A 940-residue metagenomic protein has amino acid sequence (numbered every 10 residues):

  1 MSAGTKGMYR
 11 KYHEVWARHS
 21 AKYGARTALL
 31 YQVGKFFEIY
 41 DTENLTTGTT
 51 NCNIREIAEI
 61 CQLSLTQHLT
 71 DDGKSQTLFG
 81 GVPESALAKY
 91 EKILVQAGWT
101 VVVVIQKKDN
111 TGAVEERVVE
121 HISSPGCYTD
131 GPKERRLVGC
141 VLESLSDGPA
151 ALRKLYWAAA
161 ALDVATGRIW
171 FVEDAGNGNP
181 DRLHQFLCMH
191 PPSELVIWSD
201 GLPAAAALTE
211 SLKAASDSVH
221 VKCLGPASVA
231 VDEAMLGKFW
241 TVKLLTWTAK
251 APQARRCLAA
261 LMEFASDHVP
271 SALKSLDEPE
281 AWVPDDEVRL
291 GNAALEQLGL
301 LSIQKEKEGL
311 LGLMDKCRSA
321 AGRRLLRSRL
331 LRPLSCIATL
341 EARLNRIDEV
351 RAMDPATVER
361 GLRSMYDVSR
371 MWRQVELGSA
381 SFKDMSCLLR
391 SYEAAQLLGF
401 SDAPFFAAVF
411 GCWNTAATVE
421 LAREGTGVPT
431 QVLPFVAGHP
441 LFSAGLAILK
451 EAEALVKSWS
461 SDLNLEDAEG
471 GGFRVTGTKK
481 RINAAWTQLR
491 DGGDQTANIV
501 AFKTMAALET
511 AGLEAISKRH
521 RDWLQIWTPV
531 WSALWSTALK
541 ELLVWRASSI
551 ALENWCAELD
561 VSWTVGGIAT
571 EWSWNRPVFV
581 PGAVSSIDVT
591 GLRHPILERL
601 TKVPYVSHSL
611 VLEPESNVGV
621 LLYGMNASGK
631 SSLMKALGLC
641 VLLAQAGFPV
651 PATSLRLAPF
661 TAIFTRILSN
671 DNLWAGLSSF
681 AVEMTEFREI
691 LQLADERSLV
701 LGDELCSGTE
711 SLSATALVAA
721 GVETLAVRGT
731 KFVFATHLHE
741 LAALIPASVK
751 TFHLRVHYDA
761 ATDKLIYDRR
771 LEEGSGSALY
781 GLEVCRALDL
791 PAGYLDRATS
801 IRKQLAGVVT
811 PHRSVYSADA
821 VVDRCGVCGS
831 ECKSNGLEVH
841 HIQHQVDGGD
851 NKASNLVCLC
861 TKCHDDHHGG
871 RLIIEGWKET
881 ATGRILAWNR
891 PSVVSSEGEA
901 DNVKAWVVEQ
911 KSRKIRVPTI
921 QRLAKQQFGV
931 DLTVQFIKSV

Functional and structural regions predicted by a protein language model:
M1-L331, A338-A352, D367-R373, L377: Basic, polar low-complexity surface loops/patches
F36-L69, Y156, R168-W170, E194-V242 (+6 more regions): A conserved P-loop NTPase coupling/switch region
K154, A251, G492, I499-F502 (+3 more regions): ATPase nucleotide-binding head domains, primarily ABC-like/P-loop NTPase cores
S777, S912-K925: Short, charged amphipathic recognition helices of the HTH superfamily and cognate SANT/SANTA-like modules
H812-V821, G849-S854: Short, flexible, mixed-charge glycine/proline-rich loop motifs that serve as phosphate/nucleic-acid-contacting
G826-C858, R871-G876: Histidine-centered nuclease catalytic patch
S896-I915: Short, amphipathic alpha-helical "recognition" segments used to contact nucleic acids or chromatin
P918, K925-S939: Short, basic interhelical loop/turn and adjoining N-cap of the next helix at nucleic-acid- or acidic-partner-contacting
